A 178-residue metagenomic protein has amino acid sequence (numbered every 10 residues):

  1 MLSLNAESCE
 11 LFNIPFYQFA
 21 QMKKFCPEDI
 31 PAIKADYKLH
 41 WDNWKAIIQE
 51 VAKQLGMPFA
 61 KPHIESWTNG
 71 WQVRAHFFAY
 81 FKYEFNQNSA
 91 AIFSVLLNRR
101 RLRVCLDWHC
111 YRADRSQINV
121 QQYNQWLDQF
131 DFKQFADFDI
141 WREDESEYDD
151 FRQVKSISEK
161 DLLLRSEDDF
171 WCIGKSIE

Functional and structural regions predicted by a protein language model:
M1-L55, S146-E178: Long, solvent-exposed, polar/charged low-complexity segments
E50-S66, F132-E147: Short glycine-rich, low-complexity/disordered patches
A60-F93, L97: Amphipathic, interaction-prone secondary-structure segments
W71, Q87, F132, L164-E167: A generic structural signal for short, solvent-exposed coil/turn residues that cap or connect secondary-structure
Y83-F85, L97-R99, W108-R112, I177: Short, flexible loop/turn elements at secondary-structure junctions
A90-I92, R101, F170: Extracellular structured ligand-interaction cores
F93-V95, V104, I173: Short beta-strand motif preference
R100-S158: Compact, glycine/acidic-enriched structural inserts
